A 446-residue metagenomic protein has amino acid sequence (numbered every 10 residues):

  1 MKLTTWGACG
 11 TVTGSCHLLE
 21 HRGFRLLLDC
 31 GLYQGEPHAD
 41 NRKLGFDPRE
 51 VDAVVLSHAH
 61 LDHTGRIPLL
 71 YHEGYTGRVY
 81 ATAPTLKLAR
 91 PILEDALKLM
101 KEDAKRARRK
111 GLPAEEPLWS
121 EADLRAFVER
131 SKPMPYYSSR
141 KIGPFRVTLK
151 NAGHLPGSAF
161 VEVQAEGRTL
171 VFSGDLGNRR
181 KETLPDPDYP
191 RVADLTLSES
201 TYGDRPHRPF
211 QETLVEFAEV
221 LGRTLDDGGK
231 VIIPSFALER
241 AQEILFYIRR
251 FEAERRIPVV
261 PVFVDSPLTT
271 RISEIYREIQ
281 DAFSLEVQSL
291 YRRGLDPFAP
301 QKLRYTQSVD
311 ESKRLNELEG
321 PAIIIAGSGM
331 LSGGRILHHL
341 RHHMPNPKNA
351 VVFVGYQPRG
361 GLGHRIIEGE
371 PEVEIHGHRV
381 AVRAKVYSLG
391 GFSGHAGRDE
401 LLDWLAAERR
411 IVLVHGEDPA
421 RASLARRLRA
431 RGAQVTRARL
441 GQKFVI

Functional and structural regions predicted by a protein language model:
M1-R49, E129-P185, D310-E317, I323 (+2 more regions): Core dinuclear metal-dependent hydrolase active-site scaffold
C9-V12, H21-G77, A81-E129, L176-D186 (+3 more regions): Pre-active-site segment of Zn-dependent metallo-hydrolases
G10, H60-L61, P156, F236-E243 (+2 more regions): Gly/Ser/Thr-rich loops at beta-strand to alpha-helix junctions that form or flank small-molecule/cofactor-binding
L28-C30, V51-H60, T64-I67, V79-T82 (+10 more regions): Active-site neighborhood of phospho(di)ester-bond hydrolases with catalytic His/Asp-centered motifs
E94-L155, Q280-E319: Metallo-beta-lactamase
F160, R179-D265, A350-V351, G355 (+1 more regions): Cap/insert and terminal regions of metallo-dependent hydrolase folds
V220-R359, R429: Hard-cation-handling environments
R277-P321, I367-R409, L413, R421: C-terminal helical cap/extension that packs against the catalytic core of soluble nucleotide-cofactor enzymes
